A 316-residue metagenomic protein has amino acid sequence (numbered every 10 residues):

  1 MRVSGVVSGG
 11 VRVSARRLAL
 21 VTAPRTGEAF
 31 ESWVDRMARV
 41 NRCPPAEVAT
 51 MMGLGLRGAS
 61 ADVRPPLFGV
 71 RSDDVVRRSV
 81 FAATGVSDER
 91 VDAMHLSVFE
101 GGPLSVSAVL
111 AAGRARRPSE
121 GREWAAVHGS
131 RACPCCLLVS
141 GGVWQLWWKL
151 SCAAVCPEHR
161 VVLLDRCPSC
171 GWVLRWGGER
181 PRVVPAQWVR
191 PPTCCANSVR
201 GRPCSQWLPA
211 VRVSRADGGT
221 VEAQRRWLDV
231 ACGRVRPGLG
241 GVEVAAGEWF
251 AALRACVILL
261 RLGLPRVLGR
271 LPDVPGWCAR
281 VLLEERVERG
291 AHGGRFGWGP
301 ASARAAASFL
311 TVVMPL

Functional and structural regions predicted by a protein language model:
M1-L316: Basic, alpha-helical nucleic-acid-binding regions used in initiation and control of genome expression
